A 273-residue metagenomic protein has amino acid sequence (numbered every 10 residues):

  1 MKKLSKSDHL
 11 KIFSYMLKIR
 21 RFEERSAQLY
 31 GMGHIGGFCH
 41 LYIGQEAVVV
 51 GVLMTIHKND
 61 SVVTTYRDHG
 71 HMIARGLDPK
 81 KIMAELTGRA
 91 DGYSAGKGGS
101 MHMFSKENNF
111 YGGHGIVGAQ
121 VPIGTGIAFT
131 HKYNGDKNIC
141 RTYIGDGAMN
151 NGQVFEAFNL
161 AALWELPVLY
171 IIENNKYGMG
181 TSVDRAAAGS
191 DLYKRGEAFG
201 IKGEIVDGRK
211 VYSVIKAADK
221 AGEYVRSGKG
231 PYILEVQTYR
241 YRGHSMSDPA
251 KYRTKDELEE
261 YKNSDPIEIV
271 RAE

Functional and structural regions predicted by a protein language model:
M1-V48, M54, M246, A250-E273: Conserved acidic/glycine
R21, G88, Y239: Residue-level marker of positions within ordered structural domains that often coincide with functionally constrained
E24-Q28, M32-W164, S182-A188, Y193 (+1 more regions): Cofactor-binding active-site loop characterized by glycine-rich and histidine/acidic residues
N109-E273: Glycine-rich ThDP/TPP pyrophosphate-binding loop and its adjacent helix/strand module within ThDP-dependent enzymes
